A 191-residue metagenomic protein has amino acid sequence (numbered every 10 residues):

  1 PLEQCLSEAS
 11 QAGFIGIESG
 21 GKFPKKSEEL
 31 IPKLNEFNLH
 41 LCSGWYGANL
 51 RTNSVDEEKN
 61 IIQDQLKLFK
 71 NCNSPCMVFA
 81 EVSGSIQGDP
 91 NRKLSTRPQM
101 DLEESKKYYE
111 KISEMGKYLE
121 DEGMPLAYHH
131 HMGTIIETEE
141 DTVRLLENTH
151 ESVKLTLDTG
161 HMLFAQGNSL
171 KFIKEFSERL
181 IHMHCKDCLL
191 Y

Functional and structural regions predicted by a protein language model:
P1-P75, E110, E114, E120-M124 (+1 more regions): N-terminal pre-domain/capping segments
P1-Q4, T156-L157, M162-Q166: Short, compositionally biased strand/turn segments that nucleate or flank brief secondary-structure elements
S7, K67, R144-L146, K171-K174: Short, flexible, glycine/charge-rich loop motifs used to bind or transfer phosphoryl groups or to couple energy/partner
G20-K22, Y46-R51, V82-G84, H131-G133 (+2 more regions): Active-site beta-loop-alpha junctions enriched in small/polar residues
E29-K33, D141, N168-E175: A short acidic, amphipathic alpha-helical/loop segment
D56-L157, F164: Active-site acidic/histidine proton-transfer and metal-coordination neighborhood in alpha/beta enzyme cores
N168-Y191: Aromatic-lined glycan-binding groove of carbohydrate-active enzymes
